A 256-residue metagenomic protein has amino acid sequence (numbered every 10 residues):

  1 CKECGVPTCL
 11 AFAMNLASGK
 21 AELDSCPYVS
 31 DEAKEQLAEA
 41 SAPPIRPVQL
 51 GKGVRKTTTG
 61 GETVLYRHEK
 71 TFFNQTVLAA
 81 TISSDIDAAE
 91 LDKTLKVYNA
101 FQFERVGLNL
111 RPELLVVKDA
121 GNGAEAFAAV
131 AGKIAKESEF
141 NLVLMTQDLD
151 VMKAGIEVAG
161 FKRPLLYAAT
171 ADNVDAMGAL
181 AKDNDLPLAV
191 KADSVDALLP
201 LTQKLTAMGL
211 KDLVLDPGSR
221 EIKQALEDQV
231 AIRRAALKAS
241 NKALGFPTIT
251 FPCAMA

Functional and structural regions predicted by a protein language model:
G5, C9, D148-V151: Short, conserved alpha-helical segments within structured domains
V6, M14, S18-E22, A100-E104 (+6 more regions): Generic secondary-structure signature for well-ordered alpha-helical cores
V6-A40: Iron-sulfur (Fe-S) cluster-binding segments and ferredoxin-like electron-carrier domains, especially [2Fe-2S]
A11-N15, V97, K133, A154 (+3 more regions): Alpha-helical scaffold segments in soluble metabolic enzymes
S25-C26, E104-L115, D212-L213, A239-F246: Flexible, glycine/charged-enriched surface loops at secondary-structure junctions
I45-P200: Active-site beta->alpha loop and helix N-cap motifs at the rims of alpha/beta catalytic domains
D172-A256: Catalytic alpha/beta core domains of metabolic enzymes, predominantly
